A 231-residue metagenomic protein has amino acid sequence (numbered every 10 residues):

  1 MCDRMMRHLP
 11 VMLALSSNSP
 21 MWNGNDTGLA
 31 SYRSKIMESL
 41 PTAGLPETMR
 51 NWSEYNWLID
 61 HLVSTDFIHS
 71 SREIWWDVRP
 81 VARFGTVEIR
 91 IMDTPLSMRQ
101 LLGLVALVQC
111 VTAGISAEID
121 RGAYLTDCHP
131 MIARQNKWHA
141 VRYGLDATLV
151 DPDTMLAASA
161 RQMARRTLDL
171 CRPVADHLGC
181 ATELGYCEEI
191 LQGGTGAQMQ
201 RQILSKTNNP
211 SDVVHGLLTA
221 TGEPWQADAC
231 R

Functional and structural regions predicted by a protein language model:
C2-R50: Metal-dependent DNA replication initiation modules
Y32, I36-R231: C-terminal accessory/tail domains of diverse enzymes
